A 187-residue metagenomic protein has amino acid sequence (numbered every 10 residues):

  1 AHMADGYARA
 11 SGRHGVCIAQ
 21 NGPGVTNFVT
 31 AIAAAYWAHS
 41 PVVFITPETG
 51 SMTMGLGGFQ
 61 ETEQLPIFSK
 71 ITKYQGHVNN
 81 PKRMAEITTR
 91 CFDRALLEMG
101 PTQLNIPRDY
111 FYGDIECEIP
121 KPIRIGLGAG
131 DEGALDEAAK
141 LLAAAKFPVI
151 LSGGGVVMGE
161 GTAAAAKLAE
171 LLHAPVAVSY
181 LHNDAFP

Functional and structural regions predicted by a protein language model:
A1-P187: N-terminal alpha/beta PP-like core and its mobile active-site loop of ThDP/TPP-dependent enzymes
